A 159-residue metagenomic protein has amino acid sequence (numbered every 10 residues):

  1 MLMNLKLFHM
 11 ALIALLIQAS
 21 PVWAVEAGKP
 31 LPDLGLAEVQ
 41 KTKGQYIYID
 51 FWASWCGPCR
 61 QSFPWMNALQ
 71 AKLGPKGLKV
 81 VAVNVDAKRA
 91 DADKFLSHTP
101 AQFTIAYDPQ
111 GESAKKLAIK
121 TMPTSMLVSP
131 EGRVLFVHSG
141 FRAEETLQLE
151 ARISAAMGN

Functional and structural regions predicted by a protein language model:
M10-A19: Bacterial N-terminal signal peptides
S20-A24: Sec/Tat signal peptide C-region and signal peptidase I cleavage site
A27-I47: A short beta-strand-turn-helix
Q45-I47, F51-W55, T121: Short pre-active-site segment immediately N-terminal to redox-active cysteine/selenocysteine motifs in thiol-based
F51-A68: Conserved redox-active cysteine motifs that mediate thiol-disulfide chemistry, especially di-cysteine Cys-X(1-2)-Cys
G77-A90, A101-Q110: Thiol-based oxidoreductase modules, predominantly thioredoxin-like and allied folds used for disulfide exchange
L96-E131: Short, internal strand/loop/helix patches that form the active-site neighborhood or redox-interaction surface
L127-N159: Thiol-/selenol-based redox modules, centered on thioredoxin-like and closely related oxidoreductase domains
